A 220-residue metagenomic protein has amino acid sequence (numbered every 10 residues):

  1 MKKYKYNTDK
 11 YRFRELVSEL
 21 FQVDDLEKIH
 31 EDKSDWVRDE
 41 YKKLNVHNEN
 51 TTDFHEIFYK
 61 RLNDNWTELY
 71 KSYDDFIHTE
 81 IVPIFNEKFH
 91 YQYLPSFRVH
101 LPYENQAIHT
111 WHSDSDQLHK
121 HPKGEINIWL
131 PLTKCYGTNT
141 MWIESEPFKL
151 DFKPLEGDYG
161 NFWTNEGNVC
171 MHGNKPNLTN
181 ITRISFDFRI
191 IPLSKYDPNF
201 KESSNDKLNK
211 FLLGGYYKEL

Functional and structural regions predicted by a protein language model:
M1-I84, K88: N-terminal auxiliary "cap/dimerization" subdomain that precedes the catalytic jelly-roll/cupin core of mononuclear
D64-S113, H121: Extracellular-facing segments of soluble proteins and assemblies that are Gly/Ser/Thr-biased and enriched in aromatics
V82-N86, T133, S194: Hydrophobic/aromatic-lined pockets within catalytic cores
P95, I128-L130, F186-I190: A structural signal for short, well-ordered beta-strand segments
R98, P102-E104, D116, T133-C135 (+3 more regions): Short, solvent-exposed loop/turn segments at secondary-structure junctions
Q106-T164, R183: Catalytic core of non-heme Fe(II) oxygenases with the double-stranded beta-helix
P147-L220: Catalytic core of Fe(II)/2-oxoglutarate
